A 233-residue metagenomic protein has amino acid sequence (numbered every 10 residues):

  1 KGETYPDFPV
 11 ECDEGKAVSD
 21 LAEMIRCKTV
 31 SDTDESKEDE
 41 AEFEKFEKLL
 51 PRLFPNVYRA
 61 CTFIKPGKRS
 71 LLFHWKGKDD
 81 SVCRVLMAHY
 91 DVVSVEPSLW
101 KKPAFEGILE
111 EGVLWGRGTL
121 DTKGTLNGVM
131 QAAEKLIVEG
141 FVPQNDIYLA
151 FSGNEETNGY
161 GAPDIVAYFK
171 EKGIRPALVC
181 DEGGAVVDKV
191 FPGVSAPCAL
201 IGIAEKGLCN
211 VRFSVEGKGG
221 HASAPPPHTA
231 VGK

Functional and structural regions predicted by a protein language model:
K1-T122, E139-P143: Acidic/His- and Gly-rich active-site-bordering loop/insert found across diverse amide/peptide-bond hydrolases
T62-I64, I201-E205: Short Gly/Pro-enriched turn/cap motifs at secondary-structure boundaries
L72-F73, L208-N210, A230: Catalytic cores of nucleotide-enabled group-transfer and carboxylate-activating enzymes in metabolic and assembly-line
S81, K102, Q144, I174-R175 (+2 more regions): Short, solvent-exposed loop/turn segments at the edges of secondary structure
M87-H89, F151, C180-E182, S214-E216: Short beta-strand segments
L114, L120-L200: Acidic/histidine-rich catalytic neighborhood of metal-dependent amide-processing enzymes
P163-Y168, K218, A222-K233: A short core secondary-structure module
V194-P197, E216-A222: Flexible glycine/proline-enriched surface loops and loop-helix/loop-strand junctions
